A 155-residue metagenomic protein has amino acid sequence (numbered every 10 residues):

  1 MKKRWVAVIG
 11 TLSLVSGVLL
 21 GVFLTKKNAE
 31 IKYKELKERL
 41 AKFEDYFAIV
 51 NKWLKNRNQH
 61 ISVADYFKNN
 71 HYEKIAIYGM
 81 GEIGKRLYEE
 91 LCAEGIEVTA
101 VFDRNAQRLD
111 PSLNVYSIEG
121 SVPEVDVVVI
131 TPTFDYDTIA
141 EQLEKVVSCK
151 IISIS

Functional and structural regions predicted by a protein language model:
K2-S155: Hydrophobic, well-ordered beta-alpha structural blocks that scaffold small-molecule cofactor pockets
